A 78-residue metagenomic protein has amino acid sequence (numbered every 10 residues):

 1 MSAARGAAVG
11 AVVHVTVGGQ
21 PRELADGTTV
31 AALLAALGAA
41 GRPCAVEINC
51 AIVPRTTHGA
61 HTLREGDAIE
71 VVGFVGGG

Functional and structural regions predicted by a protein language model:
M1-G77: Ubiquitin-like/PB1-type beta-grasp interaction modules and other compact soluble beta-rich domains
